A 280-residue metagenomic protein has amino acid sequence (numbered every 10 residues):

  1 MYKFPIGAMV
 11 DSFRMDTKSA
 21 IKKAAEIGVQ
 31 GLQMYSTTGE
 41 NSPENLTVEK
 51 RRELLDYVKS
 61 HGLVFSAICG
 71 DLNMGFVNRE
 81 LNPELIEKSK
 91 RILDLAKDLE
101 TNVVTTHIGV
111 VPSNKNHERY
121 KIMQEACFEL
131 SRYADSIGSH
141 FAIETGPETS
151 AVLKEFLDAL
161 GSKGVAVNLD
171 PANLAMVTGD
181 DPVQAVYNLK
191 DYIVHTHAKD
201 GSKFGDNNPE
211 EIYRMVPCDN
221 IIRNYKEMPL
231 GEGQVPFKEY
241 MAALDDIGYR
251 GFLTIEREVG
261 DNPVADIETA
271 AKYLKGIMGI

Functional and structural regions predicted by a protein language model:
M1-T101, D135, S162, D191 (+1 more regions): N-terminal pre-domain/capping segments
I6, G31, I68, E125-Q234 (+2 more regions): Acidic/histidine-rich catalytic cores of soluble enzymes
M9-F13, Y35-T37, G70-N73, G109-V111 (+4 more regions): Active-site beta-loop-alpha junctions enriched in small/polar residues
D16-S19, Y57-H61, F76-V167, M176: Active-site acidic/histidine proton-transfer and metal-coordination neighborhood in alpha/beta enzyme cores
G31, V103, H195, G251-F252: Residues at the N-termini of beta-strands
L46-R52, N82-K90, H117-C127, G179-V186 (+2 more regions): Charged helix-capping and loop-helix junction motifs
E232-D246: A short, acidic, amphipathic alpha-helical segment used as a generic capping/interface helix at domain edges
G251-I277: C-terminal/domain-terminus segments
